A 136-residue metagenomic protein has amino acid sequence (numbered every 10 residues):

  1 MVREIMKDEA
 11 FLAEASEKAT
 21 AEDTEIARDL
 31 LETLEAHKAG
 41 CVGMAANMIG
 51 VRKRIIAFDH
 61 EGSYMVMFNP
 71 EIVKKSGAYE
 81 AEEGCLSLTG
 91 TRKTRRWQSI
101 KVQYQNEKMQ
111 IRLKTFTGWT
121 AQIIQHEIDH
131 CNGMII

Functional and structural regions predicted by a protein language model:
M1-I136: Positively charged
